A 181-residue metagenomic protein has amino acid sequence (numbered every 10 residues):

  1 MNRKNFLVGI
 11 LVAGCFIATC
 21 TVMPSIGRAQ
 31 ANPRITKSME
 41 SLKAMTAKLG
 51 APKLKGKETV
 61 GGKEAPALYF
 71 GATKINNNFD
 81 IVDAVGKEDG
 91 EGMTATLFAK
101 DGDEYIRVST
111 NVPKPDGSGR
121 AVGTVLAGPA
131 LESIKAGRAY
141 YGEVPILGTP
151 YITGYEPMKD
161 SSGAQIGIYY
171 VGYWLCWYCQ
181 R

Functional and structural regions predicted by a protein language model:
M1-V12: Bacterial N-terminal signal peptides that target proteins for export
G14-C20: Hydrophobic h-region of N-terminal signal peptides that target proteins for export in Gram-negative bacteria
C20-P33: N-terminal membrane-insertion alpha helix
A31-I75, V112-S118: Extracellular/periplasmic ligand-binding regions of membrane signal-transduction receptors
T36-G56, D83-Y105, A139-P145: Short N-terminal helix-loop-first-beta-strand/juxtamembrane motif that initiates sensory/input modules
A72-G92, V108-G148, G172-Y173, W177-R181: Extracytoplasmic/periplasmic sensor domains and loops in membrane signaling proteins
P145, T153-S161: A short, hydrophobic, proline-anchored segment that marks a local hinge/packing element in signaling and regulatory
K159-Y169: Short hydrophobic/glycine-rich mini-motifs in sensory/regulatory modules that couple input to downstream signaling
